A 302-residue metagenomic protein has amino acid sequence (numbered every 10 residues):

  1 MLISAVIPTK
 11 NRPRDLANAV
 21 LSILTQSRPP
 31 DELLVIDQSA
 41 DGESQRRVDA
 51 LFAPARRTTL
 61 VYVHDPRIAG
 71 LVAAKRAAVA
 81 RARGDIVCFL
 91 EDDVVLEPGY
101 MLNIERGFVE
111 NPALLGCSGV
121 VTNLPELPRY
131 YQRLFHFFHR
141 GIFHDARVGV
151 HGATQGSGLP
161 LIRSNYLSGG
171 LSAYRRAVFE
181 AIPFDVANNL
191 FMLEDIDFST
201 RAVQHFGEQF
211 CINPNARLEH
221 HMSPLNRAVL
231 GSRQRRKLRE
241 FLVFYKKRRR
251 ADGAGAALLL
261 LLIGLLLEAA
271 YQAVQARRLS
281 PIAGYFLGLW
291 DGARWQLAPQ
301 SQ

Functional and structural regions predicted by a protein language model:
N18, G207, I212-L230, F241-F244: Active-site donor/metal-binding and catalytic loop motifs of nucleotide-sugar-dependent glycosylation enzymes
L21-H64: Acidic donor-binding segment of Leloir-type glycosyltransferases
D65-A82: Glycine-rich, basic loop-to-helix element that forms the pyrophosphate-binding segment of sugar-nucleotide handling
V87: Short aromatic/hydrophobic "clamp" motif used to bind/position activated sugar donors
G99-F137: Conserved donor NDP-sugar-binding/catalytic core segment of glycosyltransferases
A153-Y174: A recurrent flexible, glycine/aromatic-enriched loop bordering the glycosyltransferase active site that acts as
L167-G169, F191-F198: Acidic donor-binding loop at a coil-to-helix junction in glycosyltransferase catalytic cores that engages
S232-E240, A251-Q302: Non-catalytic, C-terminal membrane-associated alpha-helical segments of glycosyltransferases
